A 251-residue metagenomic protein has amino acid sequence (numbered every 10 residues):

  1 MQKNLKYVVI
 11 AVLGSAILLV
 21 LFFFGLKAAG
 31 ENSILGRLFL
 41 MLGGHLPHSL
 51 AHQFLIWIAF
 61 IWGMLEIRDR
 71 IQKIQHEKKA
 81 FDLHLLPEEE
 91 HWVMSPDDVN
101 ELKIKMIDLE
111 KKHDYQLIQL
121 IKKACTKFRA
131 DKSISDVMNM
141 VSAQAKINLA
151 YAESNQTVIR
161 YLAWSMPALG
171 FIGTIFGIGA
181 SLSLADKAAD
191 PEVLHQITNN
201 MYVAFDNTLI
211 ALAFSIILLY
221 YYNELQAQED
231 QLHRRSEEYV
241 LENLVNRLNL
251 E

Functional and structural regions predicted by a protein language model:
M1-I10, K132-M166, E192-N199, Q226-H233: Membrane-interface, cytosolic juxtamembrane amphipathic helix immediately N-terminal to a transmembrane helix, enriched
Q2-G14, V20-A145, L250-E251: Large intracellular
I10-L18, G43, W57-F60, L169 (+4 more regions): Hydrophobic faces of alpha-helical transmembrane segments in multi-pass integral membrane proteins
L19-F23, I58-E66, I172-G179, S215 (+1 more regions): Alpha-helical transmembrane segments
N32-G44, L182-Y202: Membrane-interfacial helix-loop-helix connectors in multipass membrane proteins
S49-A59, R160-M166, Y202: Alpha-helical transmembrane segments of integral membrane proteins, emphasizing hydrophobic/aromatic residues
M138, T157, A189-E251: Channel- or pocket-lining gating/hinge segments that regulate access to a cavity or pore
V158-L184, F205-Y221: Bilayer-spanning, highly hydrophobic alpha-helical transmembrane segments
